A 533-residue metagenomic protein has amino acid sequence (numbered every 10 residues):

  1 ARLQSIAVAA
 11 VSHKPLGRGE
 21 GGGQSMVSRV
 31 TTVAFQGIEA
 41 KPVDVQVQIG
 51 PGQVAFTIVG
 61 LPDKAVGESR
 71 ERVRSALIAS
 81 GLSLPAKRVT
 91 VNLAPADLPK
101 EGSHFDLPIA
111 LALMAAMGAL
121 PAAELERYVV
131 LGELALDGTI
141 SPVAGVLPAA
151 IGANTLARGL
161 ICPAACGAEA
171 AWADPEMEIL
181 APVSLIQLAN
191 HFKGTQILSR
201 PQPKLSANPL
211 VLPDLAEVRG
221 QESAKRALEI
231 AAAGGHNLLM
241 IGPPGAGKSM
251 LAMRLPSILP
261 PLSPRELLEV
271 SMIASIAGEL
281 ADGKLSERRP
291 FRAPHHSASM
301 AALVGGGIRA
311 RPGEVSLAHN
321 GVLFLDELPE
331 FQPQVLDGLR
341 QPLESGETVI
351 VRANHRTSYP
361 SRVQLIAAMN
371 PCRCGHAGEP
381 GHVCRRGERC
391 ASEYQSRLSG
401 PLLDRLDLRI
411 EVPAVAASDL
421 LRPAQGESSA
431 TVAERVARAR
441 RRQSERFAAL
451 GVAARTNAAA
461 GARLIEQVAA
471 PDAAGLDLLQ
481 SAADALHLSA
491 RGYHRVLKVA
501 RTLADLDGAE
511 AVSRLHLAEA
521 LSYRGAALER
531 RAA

Functional and structural regions predicted by a protein language model:
S5-L239, P243-A246, V351, Y493 (+1 more regions): Peripheral, non-AAA+ core regions of ATP-driven protein-machinery
V59, A65-R70, P85, N92-G102 (+2 more regions): Basic, amphipathic alpha-helical bundle interface domains used for macromolecular binding and assembly
L84-K87, E124-L125, T155, P175 (+9 more regions): Short loop/turn elements that form and flank the Walker-type P-loop nucleotide-binding site in RecA-like NTPase cores
Q196-I230, G234, R265-V315: P-loop NTPase nucleotide-binding/switch module
M240-E279: Walker A/P-loop
G242, G305, E327: The Walker A (P-loop) glycine that initiates the GxxxxGKT/S ATP-binding motif of P-loop NTPases
D326-E327, G338: Walker B catalytic acidic pair
